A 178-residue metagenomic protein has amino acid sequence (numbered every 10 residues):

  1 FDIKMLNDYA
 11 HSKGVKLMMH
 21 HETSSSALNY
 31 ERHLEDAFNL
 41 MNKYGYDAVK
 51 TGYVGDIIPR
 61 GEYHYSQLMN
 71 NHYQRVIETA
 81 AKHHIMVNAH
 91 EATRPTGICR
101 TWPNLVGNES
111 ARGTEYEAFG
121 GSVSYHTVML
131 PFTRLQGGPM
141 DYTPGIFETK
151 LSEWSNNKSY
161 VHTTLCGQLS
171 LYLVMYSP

Functional and structural regions predicted by a protein language model:
F1-Y160, T164: Aromatic- and carboxylate-enriched substrate-binding clefts and catalytic-loop regions of carbohydrate-active enzymes
C166, S170-P178: Catalytic cores of secreted or luminal carbohydrate-active enzymes
